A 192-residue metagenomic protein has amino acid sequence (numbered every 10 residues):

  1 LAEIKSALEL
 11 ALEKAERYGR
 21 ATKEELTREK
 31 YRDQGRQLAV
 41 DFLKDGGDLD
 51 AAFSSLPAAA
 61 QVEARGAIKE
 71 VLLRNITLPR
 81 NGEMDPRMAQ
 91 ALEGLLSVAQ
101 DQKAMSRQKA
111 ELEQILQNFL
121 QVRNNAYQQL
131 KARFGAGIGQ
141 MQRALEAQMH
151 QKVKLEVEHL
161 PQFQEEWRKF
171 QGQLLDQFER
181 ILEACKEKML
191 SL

Functional and structural regions predicted by a protein language model:
L1-A60: Leu/Val/Ala/Ile-rich N-terminal alpha-helices, chiefly Sec-type signal peptides and the beginnings
A21-E24, K44, D48, Q121 (+6 more regions): Intrinsically disordered or highly flexible coil/loop and linker segments, enriched in small and charged/polar residues
K23, T27, A104, Q108-E111 (+4 more regions): Non-transmembrane, amphipathic alpha-helical segments
K30, K44-A51, A60-A67, E158-Q173: Long, low-complexity intrinsically disordered regions enriched in acidic and polar residues with frequent FG dipeptides
R36-Y127: Long amphipathic alpha-helical segments with strong coiled-coil/leucine-zipper propensity
L120-L160: Amphipathic protein-protein interaction modules
Q148-L192: Alpha-helical oligomerization segments
